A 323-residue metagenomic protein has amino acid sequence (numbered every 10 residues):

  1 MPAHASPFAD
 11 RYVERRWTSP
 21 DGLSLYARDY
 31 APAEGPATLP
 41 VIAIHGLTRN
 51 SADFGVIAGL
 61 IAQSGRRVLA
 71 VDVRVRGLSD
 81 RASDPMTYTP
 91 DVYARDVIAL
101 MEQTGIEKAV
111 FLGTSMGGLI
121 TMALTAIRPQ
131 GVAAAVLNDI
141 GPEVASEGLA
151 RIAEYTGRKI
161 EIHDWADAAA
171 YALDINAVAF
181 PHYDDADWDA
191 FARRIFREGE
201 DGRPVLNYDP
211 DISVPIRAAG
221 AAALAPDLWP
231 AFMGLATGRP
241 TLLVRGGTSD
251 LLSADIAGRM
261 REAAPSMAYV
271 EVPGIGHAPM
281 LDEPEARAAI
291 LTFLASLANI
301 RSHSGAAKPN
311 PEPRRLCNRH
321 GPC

Functional and structural regions predicted by a protein language model:
M1-V41, Q63-R66, I106-E107, E285 (+1 more regions): Alpha/beta-hydrolase fold catalytic core
Y26, Y30-L78: Conserved HGGG/HGGXW glycine-rich cap/lid loop of the alpha/beta-hydrolase fold
A62-Q63, A70-L112, T292: Active-site loop/oxyanion-hole signature of alpha/beta-hydrolase fold enzymes
D72-R76, G141, I275-G276: Short beta-to-alpha linker loops that shape the active-site pocket of alpha/beta-hydrolase fold enzymes
E107-S146: Conserved hydrolase catalytic core segment
H163-A218: Conserved alpha/beta-hydrolase catalytic His-Asp/Glu region
E198-E262: Conserved serine/cysteine hydrolase catalytic core
I275-P284: Catalytic histidine-centered segment of alpha/beta-hydrolase-like enzymes
